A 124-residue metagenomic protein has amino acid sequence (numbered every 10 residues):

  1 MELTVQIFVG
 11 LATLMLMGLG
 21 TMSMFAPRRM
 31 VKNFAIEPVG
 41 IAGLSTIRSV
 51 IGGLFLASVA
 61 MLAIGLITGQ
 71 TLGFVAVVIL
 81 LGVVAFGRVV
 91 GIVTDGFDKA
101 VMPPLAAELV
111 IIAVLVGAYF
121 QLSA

Functional and structural regions predicted by a protein language model:
Q6-S23: N-terminal signal-anchor transmembrane alpha helix
T21, V59-A63, R88-V89, A113-G117: Alpha-helical transmembrane segments of multipass membrane proteins
A26-L44, G91: Cytosolic, membrane-interface loops and tails of multi-pass inner-membrane proteins
P38-G52, F97-V110: Juxtamembrane helix-loop boundaries in multi-pass membrane proteins
G43-A63, I79, V83: Core segments of alpha-helical transmembrane spans in multipass integral membrane proteins
L62-L105: Transmembrane helix-loop-helix
G117-A124: Juxtamembrane boundary at the C-terminal end of a transmembrane helix
